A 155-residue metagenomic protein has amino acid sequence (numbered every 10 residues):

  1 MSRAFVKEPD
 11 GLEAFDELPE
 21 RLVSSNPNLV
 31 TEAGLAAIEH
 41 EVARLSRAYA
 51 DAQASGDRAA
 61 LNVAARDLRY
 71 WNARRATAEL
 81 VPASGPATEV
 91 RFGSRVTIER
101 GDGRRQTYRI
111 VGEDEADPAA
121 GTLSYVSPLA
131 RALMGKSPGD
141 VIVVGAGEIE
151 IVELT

Functional and structural regions predicted by a protein language model:
M1-R74: Helix-rich terminal scaffold detector
E8, E13, E17-E20, E32 (+6 more regions): Glutamate identity and glutamate-enriched acidic tracts
T31-E32, A37, T77, G112 (+2 more regions): Generic structural "secondary-structure junction" signal
R75-P82: Interdomain regulatory linker/hinge segments that flank or connect interaction modules in polarity/junction/synaptic
P82-T155: Non-DNA-binding regulatory cores of transcription-related proteins, predominantly C-terminal effector-binding
